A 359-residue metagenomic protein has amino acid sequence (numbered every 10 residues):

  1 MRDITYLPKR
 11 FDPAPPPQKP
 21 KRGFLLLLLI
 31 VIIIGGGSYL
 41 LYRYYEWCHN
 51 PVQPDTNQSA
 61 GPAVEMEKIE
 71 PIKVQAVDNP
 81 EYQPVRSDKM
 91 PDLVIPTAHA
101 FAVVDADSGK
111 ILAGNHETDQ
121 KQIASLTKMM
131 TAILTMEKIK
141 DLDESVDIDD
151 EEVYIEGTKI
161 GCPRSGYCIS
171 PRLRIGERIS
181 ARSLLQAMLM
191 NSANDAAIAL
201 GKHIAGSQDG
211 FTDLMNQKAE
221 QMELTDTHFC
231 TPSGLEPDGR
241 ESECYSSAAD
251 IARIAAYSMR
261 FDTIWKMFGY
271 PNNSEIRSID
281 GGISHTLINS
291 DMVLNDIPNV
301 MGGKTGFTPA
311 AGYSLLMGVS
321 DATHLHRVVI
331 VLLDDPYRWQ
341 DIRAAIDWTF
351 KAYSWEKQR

Functional and structural regions predicted by a protein language model:
M1-A100, D107-A113, E117-K121, K140 (+3 more regions): Structured C-terminal helix/loop/strand segments within mature extracytoplasmic catalytic/sensor domains
R2, C48, P54, G61-A249: Active-site-adjacent loops and short helices of periplasmic peptidoglycan-processing enzymes
M129, L184-L185, A196, E241-G269 (+2 more regions): Active-site-proximal alpha-helical segments within enzyme catalytic domains
K159, G239-S242, R277-D280, D341-R343: Short, well-ordered secondary-structure micro-motifs
G161-P163, V293-D296: Gly/Ser-enriched beta-turn/beta-hairpin loop segments
D226-T231, I279-N295: Short, surface-exposed loop or secondary-structure junction motifs that flank catalytic or metal-binding residues
I264-R277, R359: Acidic/histidine-enriched alpha-helical segments
